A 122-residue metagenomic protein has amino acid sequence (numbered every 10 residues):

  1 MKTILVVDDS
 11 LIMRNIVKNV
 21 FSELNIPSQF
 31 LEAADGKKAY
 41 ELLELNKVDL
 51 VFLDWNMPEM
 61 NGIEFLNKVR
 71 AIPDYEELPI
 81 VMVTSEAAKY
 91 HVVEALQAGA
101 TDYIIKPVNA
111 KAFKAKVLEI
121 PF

Functional and structural regions predicted by a protein language model:
L11-L31: Two-component/phosphorelay signaling modules centered on CheY-like receiver
E32-E41, G62: Helix N-cap/capping motif at the beta->alpha junctions
E41, I63-E76: Short amphipathic alpha-helix used as the core "switch/output" element in two-component signaling
N46-F52: Active-site beta3 strand of CheY-like receiver
M57: Receiver (REC) domain active-site loop signature in two-component systems and cognate sites in sensor histidine kinases
V108-V117: C-terminal output helix
